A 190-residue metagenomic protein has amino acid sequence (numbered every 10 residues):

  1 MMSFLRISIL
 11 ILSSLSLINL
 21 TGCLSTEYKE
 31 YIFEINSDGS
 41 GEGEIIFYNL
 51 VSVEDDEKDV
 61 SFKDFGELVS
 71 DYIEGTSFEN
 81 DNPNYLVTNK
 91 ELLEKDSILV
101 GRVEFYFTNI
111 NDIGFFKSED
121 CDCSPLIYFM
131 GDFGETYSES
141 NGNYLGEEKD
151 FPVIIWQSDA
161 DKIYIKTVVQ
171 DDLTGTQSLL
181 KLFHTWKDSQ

Functional and structural regions predicted by a protein language model:
M1-I9: Bacterial N-terminal signal peptides that target proteins for export
N19-G22: C-terminal motif of bacterial Sec signal peptides marking the signal peptidase cleavage site
L24-T26: Bacterial signal peptide processing site
K29-Y31, L99: Envelope-exposed proteins and targeting segments
F33-G39, F47-V53, F105-N111: Beta-strand elements of well-folded, non-transmembrane domains
S40-E42, L99: Hydrophobic residues embedded in beta-strands of well-ordered beta-sheets
G43-I73, N141-G146: Post-signal-peptide N-terminal segment of Sec-exported extracytoplasmic proteins
T76-Q190: Mature, soluble, non-transmembrane domains
